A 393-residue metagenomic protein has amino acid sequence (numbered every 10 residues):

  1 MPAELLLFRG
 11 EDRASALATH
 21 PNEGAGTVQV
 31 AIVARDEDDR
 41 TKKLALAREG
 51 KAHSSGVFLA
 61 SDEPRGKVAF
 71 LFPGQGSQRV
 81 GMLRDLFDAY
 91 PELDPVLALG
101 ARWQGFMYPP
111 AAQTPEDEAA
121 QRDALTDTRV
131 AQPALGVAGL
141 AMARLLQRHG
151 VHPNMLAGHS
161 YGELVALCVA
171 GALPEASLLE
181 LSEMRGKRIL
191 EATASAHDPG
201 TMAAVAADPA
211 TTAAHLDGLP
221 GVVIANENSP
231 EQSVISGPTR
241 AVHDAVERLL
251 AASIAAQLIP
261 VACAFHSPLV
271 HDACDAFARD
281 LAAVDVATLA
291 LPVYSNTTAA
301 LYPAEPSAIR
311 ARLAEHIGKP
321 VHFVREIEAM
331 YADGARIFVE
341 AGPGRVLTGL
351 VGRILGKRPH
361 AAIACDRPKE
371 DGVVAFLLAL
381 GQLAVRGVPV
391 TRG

Functional and structural regions predicted by a protein language model:
M1-K67, R84, A194-T212, Q232-E247 (+1 more regions): Flexible catalytic loop/linker elements that gate and position reactive groups at enzyme active sites
G10-L17, A34-T41, D94, P133-G136 (+16 more regions): Electropositive phosphate-/nucleotide-binding environments in soluble metabolic enzymes
G10-R13, S54-H215, A255-A264, I337-L350 (+3 more regions): FabD-like malonyl-/acyl-CoA
E37-D38, V390-G393: Flexible, low-complexity inter-domain linkers and amphipathic docking helices that mediate domain-domain
F58-A60, S195, A203-A204, E247-A341 (+1 more regions): Acyltransferase
G158-H159, E227, P238: Conserved alpha/beta-hydrolase "nucleophile elbow" surrounding the catalytic nucleophile
T212-P230: Gly/Ser-centered flexible loop/linker motifs
G221, S253, A290, K357-H360: A generic structural signal for alpha->beta connector loops
